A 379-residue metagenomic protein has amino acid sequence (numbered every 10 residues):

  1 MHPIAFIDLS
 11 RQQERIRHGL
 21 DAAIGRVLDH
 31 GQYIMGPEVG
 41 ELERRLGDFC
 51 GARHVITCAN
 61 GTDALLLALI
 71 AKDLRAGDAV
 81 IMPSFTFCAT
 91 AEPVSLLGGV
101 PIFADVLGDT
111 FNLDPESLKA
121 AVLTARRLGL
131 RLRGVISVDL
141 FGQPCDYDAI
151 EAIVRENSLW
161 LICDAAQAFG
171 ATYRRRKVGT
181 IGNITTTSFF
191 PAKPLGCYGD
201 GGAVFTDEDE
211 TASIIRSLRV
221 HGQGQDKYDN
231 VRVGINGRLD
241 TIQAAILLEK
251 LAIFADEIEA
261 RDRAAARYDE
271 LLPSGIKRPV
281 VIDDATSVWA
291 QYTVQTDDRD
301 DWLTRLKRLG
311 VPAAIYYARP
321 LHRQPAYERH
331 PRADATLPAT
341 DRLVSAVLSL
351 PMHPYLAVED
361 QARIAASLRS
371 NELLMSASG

Functional and structural regions predicted by a protein language model:
M1-Q32, P37, P351: N-terminal "arm"/small-domain region of PLP-dependent enzymes with the aminotransferase-like
S10, A22, V39-R44, F49-R53 (+6 more regions): PLP-dependent aminotransferase class I/II
G31-A79, P93-S95, F103-D105, R127 (+1 more regions): Phosphate-binding glycine-rich loop
P83-S84, F103-L107, Y317: Short beta->alpha connector loops at strand-helix junctions that form conserved, small/polar/Pro-enriched
T86-A91: Conserved coil-to-alpha-helix start sites within the AMP-binding
G98: Structured binding elements
D109-C197, V204-F205: Active-site phosphate-binding strand-loop segment of PLP-dependent enzymes
